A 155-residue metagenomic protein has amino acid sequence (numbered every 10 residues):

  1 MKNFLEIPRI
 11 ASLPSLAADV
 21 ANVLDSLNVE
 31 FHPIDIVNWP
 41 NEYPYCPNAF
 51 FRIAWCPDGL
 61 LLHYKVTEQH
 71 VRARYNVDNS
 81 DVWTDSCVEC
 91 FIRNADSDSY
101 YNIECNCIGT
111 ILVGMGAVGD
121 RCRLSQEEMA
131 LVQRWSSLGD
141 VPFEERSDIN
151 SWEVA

Functional and structural regions predicted by a protein language model:
M1-A155: Structural preference for beta-rich elements and adjacent junctions enriched in aromatics
